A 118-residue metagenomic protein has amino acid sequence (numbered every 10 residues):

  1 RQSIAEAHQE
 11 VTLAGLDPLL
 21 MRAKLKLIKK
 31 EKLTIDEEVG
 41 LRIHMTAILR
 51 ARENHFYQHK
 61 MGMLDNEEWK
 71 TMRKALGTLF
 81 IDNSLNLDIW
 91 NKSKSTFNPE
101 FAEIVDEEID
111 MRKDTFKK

Functional and structural regions predicted by a protein language model:
R1-K118: Amphipathic alpha-helical "stem/stalk" segments
